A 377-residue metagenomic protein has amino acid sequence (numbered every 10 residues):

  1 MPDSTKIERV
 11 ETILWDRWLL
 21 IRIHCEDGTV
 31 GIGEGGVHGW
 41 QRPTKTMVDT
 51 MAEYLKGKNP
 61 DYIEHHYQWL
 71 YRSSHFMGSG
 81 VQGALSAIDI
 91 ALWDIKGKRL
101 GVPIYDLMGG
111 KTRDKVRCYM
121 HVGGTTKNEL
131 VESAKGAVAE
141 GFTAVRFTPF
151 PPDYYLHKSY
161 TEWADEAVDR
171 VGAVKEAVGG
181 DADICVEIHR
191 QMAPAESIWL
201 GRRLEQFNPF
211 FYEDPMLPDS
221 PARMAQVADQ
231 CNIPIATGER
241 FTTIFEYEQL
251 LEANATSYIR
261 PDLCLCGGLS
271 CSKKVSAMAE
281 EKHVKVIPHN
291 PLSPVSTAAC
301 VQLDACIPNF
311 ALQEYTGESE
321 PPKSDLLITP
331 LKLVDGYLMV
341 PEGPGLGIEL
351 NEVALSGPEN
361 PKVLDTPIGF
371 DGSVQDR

Functional and structural regions predicted by a protein language model:
M1-I32, G36, E318-S324, S373 (+1 more regions): Structured beta-strand/loop patches that form or line metal/cofactor-binding pockets in enzymes
I7, G28, M51, I88 (+8 more regions): Conserved, mostly hydrophobic/aromatic
L14-W18, V30, E34-W40, L85 (+2 more regions): Glycine-rich phosphate/pyrophosphate-binding beta-alpha loops
H24-L100: Metal- or metallocofactor-binding catalytic centers and their adjacent structured scaffolds across diverse enzyme
D49-E53, H65, R202, N208-F211 (+1 more regions): Shared catalytic-loop signature of beta/alpha-barrel
D89-T125, E129: Glycine-rich, aromatic-flanked loop segments that form ligand/cofactor-binding clefts across common enzyme folds
K115-C231: Metal-dependent enolase-superfamily TIM-barrel catalytic cores that perform enediolate-based chemistry
L346-R377: Extended hydrophobic packing segments that form well-structured cores
